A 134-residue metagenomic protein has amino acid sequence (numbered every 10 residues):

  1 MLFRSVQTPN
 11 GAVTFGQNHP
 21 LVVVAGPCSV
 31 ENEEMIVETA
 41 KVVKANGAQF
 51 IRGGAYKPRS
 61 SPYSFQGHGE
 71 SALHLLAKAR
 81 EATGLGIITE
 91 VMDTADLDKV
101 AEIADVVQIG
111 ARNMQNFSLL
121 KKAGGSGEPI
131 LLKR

Functional and structural regions predicted by a protein language model:
M1-L2: Short, small-residue-biased leader/transition segments that mark boundaries at the very start of proteins
S5-C28, K57-R59: N-terminal small/glycine-rich loop or linker at the start of catalytic domains across soluble metabolic enzymes
N18-L21, G47-Q49, E81-I87, I103-D105 (+1 more regions): Short, well-ordered coil/turn segments that N-cap beta-strands
L21-E38, S61-G67, L85-E90, A111: Active-site mouth loops of central-metabolism enzymes
A25, E31, A40-A45, Q49 (+1 more regions): Long, contiguous binding/interaction regions
G26, V43, I51, V100 (+1 more regions): Conserved, mostly hydrophobic/aromatic
R52-E70: Glycine-rich, proline-tolerant flexible connector loops at the mouths of alpha/beta enzymes
H68, G84-A95, D105-S118, P129-R134: Catalytic beta/alpha-barrel core
